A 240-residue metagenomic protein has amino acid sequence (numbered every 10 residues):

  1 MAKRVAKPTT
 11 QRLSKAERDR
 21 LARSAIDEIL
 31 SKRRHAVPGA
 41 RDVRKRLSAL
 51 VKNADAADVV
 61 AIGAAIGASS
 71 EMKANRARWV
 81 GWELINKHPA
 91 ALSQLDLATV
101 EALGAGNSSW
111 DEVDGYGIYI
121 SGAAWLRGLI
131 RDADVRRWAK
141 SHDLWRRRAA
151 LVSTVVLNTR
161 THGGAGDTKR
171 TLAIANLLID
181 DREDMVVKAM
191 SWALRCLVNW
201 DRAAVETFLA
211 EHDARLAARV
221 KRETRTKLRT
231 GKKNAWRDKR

Functional and structural regions predicted by a protein language model:
M1-R240: Alpha-helical scaffold domains
